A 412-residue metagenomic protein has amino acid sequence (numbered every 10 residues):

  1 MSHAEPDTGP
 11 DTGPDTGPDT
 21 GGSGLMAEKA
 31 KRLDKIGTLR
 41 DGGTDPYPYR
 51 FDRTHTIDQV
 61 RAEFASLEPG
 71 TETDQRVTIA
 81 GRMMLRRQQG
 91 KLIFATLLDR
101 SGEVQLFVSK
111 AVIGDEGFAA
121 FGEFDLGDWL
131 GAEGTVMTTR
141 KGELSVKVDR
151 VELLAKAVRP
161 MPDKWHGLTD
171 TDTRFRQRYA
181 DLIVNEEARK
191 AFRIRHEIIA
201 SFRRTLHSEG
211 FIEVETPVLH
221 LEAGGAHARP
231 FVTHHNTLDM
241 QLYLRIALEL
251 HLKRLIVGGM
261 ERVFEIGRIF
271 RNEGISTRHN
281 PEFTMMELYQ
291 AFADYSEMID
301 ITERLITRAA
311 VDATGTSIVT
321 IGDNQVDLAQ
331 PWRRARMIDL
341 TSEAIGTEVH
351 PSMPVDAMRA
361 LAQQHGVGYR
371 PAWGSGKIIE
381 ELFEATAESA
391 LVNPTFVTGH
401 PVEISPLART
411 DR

Functional and structural regions predicted by a protein language model:
S2-H3, G21, L25-A27, I36-G42 (+3 more regions): Class II aminoacyl-tRNA synthetase-like tRNA-binding/catalytic domains
P46, E213, R262, V349 (+1 more regions): Residue-level detector of short coil/turn "hinge" positions at structural boundaries
I194, Y243, D294-I301, A329-R333 (+1 more regions): Short, contiguous, pocket-lining structural segments that sit at or immediately flank catalytic/ligand-binding sites
A223-P230, R308-R412: Metal-assisted phosphate- and nucleotidyl-transfer catalytic regions
I299-E303, T307-V311: M16/insulysin-pitrilysin zinc metalloprotease superfamily fold
